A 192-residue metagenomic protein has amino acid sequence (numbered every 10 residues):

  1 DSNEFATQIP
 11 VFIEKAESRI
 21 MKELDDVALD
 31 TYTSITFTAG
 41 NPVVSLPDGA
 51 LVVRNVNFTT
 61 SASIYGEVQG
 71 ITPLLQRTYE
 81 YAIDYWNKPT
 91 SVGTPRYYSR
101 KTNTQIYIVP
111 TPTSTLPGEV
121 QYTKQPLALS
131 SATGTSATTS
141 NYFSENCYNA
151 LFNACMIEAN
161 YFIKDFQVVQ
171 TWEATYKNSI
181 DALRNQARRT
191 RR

Functional and structural regions predicted by a protein language model:
D1-R192: Glycine-enriched, solvent-exposed interface loops adjoining structured elements
